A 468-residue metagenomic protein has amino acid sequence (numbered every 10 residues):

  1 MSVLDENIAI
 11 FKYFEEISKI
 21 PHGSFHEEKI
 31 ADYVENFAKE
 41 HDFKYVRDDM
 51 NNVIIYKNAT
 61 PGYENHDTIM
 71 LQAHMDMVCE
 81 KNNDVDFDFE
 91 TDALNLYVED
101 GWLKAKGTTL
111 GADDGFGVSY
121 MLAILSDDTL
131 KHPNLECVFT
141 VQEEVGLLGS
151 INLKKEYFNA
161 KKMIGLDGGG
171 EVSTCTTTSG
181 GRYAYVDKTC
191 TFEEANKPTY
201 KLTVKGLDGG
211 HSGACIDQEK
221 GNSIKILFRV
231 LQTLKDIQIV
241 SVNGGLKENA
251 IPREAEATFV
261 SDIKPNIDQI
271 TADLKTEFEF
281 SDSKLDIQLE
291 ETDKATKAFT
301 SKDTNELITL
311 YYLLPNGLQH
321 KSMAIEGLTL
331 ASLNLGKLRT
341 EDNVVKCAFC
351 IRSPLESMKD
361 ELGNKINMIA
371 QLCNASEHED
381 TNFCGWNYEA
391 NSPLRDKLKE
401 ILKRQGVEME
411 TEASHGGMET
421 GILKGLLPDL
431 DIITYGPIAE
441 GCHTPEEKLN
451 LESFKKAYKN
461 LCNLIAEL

Functional and structural regions predicted by a protein language model:
M1-W102: Acidic/His- and Gly-rich active-site-bordering loop/insert found across diverse amide/peptide-bond hydrolases
Y63-V145, S150-K154, A160-K161, N196-T199 (+4 more regions): Active-site metal-coordination/substrate-binding segment of hydrolases, especially metallo-dependent peptidases
Q72-H74, V138-T140, I164-D167, T203-K205 (+1 more regions): Short beta-strand segments
A93-L94, G101-K104, E144-V145, I151-R352: Midchain, well-structured core segments that form catalytic/ion-binding scaffolds
E156, E219-L234, I263, D303-Y312 (+4 more regions): His/Asp/Glu-rich mid-to-C-terminal helical/loop segments that flank catalytic regions of hydrolases
K220-V242, S376, D380, Y388-L430: Active-site-adjacent substrate-binding region of metalloamidase/peptidase-like peptide-processing proteins
M323-E326, L330-K346, C350, E408-N463: Zn-dependent metallopeptidase/amidohydrolase metal-coordination segment
L328-S414: Substrate-recognition/cap regions that form aromatic- and gly/pro-loop-enriched pockets for small-molecule ligands
